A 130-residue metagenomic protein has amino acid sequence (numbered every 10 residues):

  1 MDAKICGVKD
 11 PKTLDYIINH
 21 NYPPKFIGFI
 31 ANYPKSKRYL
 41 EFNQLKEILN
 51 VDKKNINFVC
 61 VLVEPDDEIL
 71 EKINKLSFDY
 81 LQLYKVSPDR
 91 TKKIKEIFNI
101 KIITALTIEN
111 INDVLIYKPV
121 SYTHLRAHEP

Functional and structural regions predicted by a protein language model:
M1-D89, K93, I97-T104, I108-S121: Conserved N-terminal beta1-alpha1 strand-loop-helix module at the mouth
T123-P130: Conserved small/polar residues in nucleotide/adenosyl-binding loops
